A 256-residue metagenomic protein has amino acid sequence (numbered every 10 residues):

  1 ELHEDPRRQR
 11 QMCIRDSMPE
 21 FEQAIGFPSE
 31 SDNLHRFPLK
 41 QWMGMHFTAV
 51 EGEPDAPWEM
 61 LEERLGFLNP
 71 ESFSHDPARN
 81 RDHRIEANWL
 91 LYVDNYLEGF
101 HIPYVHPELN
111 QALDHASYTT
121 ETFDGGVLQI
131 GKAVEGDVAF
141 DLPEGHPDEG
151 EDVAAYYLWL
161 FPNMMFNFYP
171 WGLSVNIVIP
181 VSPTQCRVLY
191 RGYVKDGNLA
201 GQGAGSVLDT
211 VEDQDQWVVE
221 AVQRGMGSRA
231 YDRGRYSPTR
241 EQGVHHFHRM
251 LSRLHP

Functional and structural regions predicted by a protein language model:
E1, L34, L173: Short coil/loop residues immediately preceding or within conserved phosphate-binding loops of NTP-utilizing enzyme
E1-I14: Single conserved hydrophobic/aromatic residue that forms the stacking wall/gate of nucleotide- or nucleobase-binding
R15-A49: Short Fe-S-cluster ligation motifs
P38-P256: C-terminal catalytic domain of Rieske-type non-heme iron oxygenases
